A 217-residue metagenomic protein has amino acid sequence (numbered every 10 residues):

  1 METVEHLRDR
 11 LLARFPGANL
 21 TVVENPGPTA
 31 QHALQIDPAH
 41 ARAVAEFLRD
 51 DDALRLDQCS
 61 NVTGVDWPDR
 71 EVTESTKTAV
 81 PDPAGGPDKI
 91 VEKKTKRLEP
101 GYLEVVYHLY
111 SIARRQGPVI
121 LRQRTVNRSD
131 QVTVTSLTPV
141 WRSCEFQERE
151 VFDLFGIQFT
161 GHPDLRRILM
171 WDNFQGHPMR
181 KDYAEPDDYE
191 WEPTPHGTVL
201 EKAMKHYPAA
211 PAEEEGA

Functional and structural regions predicted by a protein language model:
M1-A217: Terminal low-complexity/charged segments
